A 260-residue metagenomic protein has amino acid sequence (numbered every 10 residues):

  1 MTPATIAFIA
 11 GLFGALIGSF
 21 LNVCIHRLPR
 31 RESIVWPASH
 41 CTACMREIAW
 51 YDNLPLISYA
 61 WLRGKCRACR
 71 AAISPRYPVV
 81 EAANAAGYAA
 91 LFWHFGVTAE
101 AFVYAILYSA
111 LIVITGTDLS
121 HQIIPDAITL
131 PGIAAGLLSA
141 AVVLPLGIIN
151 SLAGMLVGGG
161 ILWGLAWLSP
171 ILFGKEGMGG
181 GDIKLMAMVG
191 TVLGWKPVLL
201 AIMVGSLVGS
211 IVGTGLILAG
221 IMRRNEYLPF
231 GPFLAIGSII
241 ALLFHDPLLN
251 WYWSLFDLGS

Functional and structural regions predicted by a protein language model:
M1-L16, F92-W93, L137-L144, G237-S260: Hydrophobic alpha-helical transmembrane segments
A10, A101-F102, I106-S210, N250-S260: Functional transmembrane core segments of multi-pass inner-membrane proteins
I17-N22, N84, Y88, S139 (+5 more regions): Alpha-helical transmembrane segments of multipass membrane proteins
L21-R27, R63-A71, L111-H121, G164-E176 (+1 more regions): C-terminal ends of transmembrane helices
L21-R76, F230: Membrane-proximal soluble regions of multi-pass membrane proteins
P75-E81, D126: Select subsegments of transmembrane alpha-helices in polytopic membrane proteins, especially boundary-proximal
W93-V103: Transmembrane helix-loop-helix
G180-G181, I217-I240, Y252: Interfacial loop-to-transmembrane junctions
